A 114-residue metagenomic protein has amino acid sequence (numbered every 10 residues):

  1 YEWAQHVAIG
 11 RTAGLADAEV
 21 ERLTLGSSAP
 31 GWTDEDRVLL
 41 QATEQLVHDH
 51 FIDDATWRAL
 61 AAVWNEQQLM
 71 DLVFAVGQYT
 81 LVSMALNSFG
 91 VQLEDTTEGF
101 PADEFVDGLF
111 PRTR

Functional and structural regions predicted by a protein language model:
Y1-R114: Hydrophobic alpha-helical segments
